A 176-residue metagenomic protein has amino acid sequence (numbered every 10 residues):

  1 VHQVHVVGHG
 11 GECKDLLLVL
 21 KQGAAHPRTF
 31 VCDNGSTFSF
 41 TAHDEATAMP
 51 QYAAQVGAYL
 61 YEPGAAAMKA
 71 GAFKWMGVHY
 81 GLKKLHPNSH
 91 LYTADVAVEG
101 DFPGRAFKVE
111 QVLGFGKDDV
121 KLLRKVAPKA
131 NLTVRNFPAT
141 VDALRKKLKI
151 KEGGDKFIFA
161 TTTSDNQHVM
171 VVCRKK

Functional and structural regions predicted by a protein language model:
V1-K176: SAM-dependent transferase fold signal centered on methyltransferase-like domains, encompassing both Class I
